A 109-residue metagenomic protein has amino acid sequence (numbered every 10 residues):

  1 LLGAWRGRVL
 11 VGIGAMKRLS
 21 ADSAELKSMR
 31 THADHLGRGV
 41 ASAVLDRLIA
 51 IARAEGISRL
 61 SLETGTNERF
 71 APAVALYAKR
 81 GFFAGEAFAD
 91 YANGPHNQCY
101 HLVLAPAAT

Functional and structural regions predicted by a protein language model:
L1-S23, K27, H32, L45-D46 (+4 more regions): Acetyl-CoA-dependent GNAT
D22, S58-L60, F83: Short acidic/polar active-site loop segments enriched in Thr and Asp
H32, G65-N67: Residue-level recognition of the GNAT/N-acetyltransferase active site
H32-D34, R38: Active-site acidic-Proline motif in GNAT/NAT acetyltransferases
R38, S42, D46: Residues forming the Rossmann-fold NAD(P)(H) cofactor-binding site
S42, N67-E86, A92-P95: Conserved active-site alpha-helix within GNAT-family acetyltransferase domains
A52-G65: Conserved GNAT acetyl-CoA-binding A-motif
P95-H101: Short hydrophobic/aromatic beta-strand or adjacent loop that forms the aromatic wall/cage of a ligand/substrate-binding
